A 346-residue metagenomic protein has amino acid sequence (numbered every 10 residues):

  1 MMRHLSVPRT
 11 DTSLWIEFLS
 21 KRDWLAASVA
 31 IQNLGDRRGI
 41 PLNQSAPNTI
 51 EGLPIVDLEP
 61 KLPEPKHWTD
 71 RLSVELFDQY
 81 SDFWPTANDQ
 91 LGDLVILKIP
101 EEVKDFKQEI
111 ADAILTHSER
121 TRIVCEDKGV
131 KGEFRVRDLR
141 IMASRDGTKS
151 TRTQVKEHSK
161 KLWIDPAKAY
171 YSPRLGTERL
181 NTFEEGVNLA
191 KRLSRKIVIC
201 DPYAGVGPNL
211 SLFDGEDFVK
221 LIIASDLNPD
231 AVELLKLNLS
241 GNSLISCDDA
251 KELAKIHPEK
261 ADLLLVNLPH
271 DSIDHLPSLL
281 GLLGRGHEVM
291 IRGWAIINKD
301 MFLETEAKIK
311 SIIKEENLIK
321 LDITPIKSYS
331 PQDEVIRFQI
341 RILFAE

Functional and structural regions predicted by a protein language model:
M1-E346: SAM-dependent transferase fold signal centered on methyltransferase-like domains, encompassing both Class I
